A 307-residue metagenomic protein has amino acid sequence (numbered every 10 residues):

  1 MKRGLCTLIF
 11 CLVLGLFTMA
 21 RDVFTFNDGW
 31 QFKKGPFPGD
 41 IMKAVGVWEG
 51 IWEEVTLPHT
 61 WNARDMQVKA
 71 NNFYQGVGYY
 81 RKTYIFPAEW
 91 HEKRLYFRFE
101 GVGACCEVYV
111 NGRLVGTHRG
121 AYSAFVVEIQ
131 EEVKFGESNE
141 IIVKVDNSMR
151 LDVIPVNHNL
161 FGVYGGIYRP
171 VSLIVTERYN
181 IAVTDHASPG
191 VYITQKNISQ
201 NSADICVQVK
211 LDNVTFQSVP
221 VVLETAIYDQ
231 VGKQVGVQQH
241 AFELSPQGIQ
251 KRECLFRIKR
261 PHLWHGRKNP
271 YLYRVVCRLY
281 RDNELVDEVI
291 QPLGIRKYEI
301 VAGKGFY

Functional and structural regions predicted by a protein language model:
M1-F10, F17-Y307: Secreted/periplasmic carbohydrate-active enzymes, especially glycoside hydrolases
